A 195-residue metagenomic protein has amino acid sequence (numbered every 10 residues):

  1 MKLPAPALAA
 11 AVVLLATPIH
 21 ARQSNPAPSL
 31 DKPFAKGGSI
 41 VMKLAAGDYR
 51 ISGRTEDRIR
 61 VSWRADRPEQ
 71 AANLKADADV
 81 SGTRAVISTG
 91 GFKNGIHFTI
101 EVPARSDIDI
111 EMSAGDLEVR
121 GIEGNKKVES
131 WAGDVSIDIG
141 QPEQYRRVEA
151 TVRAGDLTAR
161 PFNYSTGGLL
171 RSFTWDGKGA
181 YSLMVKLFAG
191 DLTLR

Functional and structural regions predicted by a protein language model:
M1-K2: N-terminal secretory signal peptides that target proteins for export/translocation
A5-S52, E56-R58, D66-E69, G90-E101 (+1 more regions): Short acidic/polar N-terminal linker immediately downstream of export determinants
N25-A35, S62-R64, A71, R84 (+4 more regions): Short, surface-exposed interaction patches in beta-rich subdomains that mediate adhesion/assembly near membranes
S39, D48, R58-R60, N73-K75 (+3 more regions): Exposed beta-strand and adjacent loop surfaces of beta-rich binding modules that mediate intermolecular recognition
G47, G115, I137-I139: Extended lipid/amphipathic-ligand handling interfaces
A76-R105, I110-A114, E118, E123-G124 (+1 more regions): Flexible, surface-exposed loop/linker segments and immediately adjacent secondary-structure boundaries
